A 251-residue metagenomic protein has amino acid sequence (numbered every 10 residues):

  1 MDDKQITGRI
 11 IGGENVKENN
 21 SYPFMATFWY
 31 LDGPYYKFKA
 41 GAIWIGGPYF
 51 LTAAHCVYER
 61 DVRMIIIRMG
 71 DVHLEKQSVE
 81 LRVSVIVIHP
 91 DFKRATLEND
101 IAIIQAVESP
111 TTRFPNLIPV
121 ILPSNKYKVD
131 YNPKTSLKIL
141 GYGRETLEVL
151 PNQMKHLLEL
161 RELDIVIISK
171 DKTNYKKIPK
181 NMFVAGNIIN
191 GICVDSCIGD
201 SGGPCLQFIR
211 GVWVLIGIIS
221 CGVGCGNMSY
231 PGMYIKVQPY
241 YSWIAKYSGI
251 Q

Functional and structural regions predicted by a protein language model:
M1-L51, E59-R60, I65-M69, L157-L158 (+2 more regions): Protease-domain processing segments flanking chymotrypsin-fold serine proteases, especially trypsin-like
M1-N20, T111-L122, K126-L137, K172 (+1 more regions): Extracellular/luminal ectodomains of metazoan preproproteins built from arrays of small disulfide-bonded modules
I6-I11, M25-L31, T135-R144, E148-Q251: Extracellular trypsin-like serine protease catalytic domains
V16-S21, W44, E59-R60, E75 (+5 more regions): Extracellular/periplasmic catalytic domains that process cell-envelope and extracellular macromolecules
F28-L31, F50-A53, Y58-R94, A106-S109 (+4 more regions): Conserved H-D interstitial segment of serine endopeptidase catalytic domains
W29-G33, Q105-P110, P123, N187-I189: A structural micro-motif recognizing beta-strand termini and the immediately following turn/loop segments
P90-K93, S109-L157, D164: Active-site substrate-binding loop(s) of clan PA
D100-A102: Short beta-strand micro-motifs in enzyme catalytic cores
